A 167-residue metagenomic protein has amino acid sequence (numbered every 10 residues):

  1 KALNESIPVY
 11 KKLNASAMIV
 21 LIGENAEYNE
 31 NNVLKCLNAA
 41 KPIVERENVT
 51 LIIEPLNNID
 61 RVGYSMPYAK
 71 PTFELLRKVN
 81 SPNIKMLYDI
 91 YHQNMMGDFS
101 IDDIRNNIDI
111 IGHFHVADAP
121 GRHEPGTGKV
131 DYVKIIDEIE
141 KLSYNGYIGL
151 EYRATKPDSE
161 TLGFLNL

Functional and structural regions predicted by a protein language model:
K1-K85, M95: Active-site acidic/histidine proton-transfer and metal-coordination neighborhood in alpha/beta enzyme cores
P8, N14, T50, M66-Y88 (+1 more regions): Histidine-acidic metal/acid-base catalytic patches
